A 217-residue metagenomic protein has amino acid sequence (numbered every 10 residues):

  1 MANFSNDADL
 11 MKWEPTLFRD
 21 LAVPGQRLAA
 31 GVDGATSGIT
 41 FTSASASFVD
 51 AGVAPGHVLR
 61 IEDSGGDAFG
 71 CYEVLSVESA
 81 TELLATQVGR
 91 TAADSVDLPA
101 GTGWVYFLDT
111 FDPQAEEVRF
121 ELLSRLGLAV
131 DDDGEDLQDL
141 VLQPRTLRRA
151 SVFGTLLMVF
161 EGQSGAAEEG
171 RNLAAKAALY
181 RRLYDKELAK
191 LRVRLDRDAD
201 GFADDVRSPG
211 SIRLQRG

Functional and structural regions predicted by a protein language model:
M1-L28, L157-G217: Short loop/turn elements at secondary-structure junctions
N3-D94: Autoprocessing Asn-cyclization modules and mimics
A30-G34, V105-Y106, I212: Generic structural motif
G31, S64, G127, R197 (+1 more regions): Glycine-centered flexibility motif
G34, A51, S95, T110-P113 (+2 more regions): Short linear motifs in intrinsically disordered/low-complexity regions
A54-P55, T91-E116, F120, S124: Surface-exposed interaction regions enriched in Ser/Thr/Asp/Glu that occur as long low-complexity tracts or repetitive
L108-L195: Internal mixed-charge
